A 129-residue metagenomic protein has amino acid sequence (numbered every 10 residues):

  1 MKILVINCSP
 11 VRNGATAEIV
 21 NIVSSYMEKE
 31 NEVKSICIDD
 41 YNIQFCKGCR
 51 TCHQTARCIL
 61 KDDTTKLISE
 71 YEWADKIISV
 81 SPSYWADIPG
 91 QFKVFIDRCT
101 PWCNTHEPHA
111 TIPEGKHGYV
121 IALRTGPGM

Functional and structural regions predicted by a protein language model:
M1-P108: N-terminal beta1-alpha1-beta2 submodule of the flavodoxin-like/Rossmannoid cofactor-binding fold
Q91, E107-M129: Short, glycine-/small-residue-rich phosphate/pyrophosphate-handling segment
